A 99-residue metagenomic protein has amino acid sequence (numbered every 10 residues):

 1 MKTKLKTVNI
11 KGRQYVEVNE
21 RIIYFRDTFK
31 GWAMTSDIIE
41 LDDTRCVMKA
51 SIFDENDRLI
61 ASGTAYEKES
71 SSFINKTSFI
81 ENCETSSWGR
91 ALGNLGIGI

Functional and structural regions predicted by a protein language model:
M1-N19, F53: N-terminal, Lys/Arg- and Ser/Thr-rich interaction peptides
N9-I10, I23, I39, T44: Intrinsically disordered terminal and processing segments
R13-G31: Short, conserved "active-site rim" segments that organize catalytic pockets and cofactor/ligand binding
T28-I99: Positively charged, aromatic-enriched nucleic acid-contacting surfaces
